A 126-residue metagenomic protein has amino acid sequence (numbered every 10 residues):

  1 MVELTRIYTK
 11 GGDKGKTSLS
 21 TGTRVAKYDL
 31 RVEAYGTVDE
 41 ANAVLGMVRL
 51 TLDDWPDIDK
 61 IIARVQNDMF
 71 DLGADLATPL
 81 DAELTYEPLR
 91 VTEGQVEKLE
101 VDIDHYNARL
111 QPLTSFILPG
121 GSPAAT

Functional and structural regions predicted by a protein language model:
M1-T126: Phosphate/pyrophosphate-binding loop motifs in nucleotide- or prenyl diphosphate-using proteins
